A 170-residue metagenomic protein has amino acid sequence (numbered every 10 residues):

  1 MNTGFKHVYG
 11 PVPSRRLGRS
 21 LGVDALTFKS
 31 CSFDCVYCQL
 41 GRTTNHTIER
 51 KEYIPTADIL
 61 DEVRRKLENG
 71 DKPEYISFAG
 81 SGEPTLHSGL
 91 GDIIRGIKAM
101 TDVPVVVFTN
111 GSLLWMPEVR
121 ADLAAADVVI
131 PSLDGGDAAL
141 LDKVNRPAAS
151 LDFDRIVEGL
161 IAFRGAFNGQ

Functional and structural regions predicted by a protein language model:
M1-R19, S30, L60-D61, E68-N69: Auxiliary Fe-S-binding modules of radical SAM enzymes
R15-P55: Canonical Radical SAM [4Fe-4S] cluster-binding loop centered on the CxxxCxxC motif and its immediate flanking residues
G22-D24, Q39, Y75-A79, V106-F108 (+1 more regions): Short, conserved beta-strand segments within well-ordered enzyme catalytic domains that often line or immediately flank
C38-T43, K72-Y75, G136-L140, Q170: Short, basic/glycine-rich phosphate-binding loops at helix/coil junctions that contact nucleotide phosphates
G41-F78, D92: Conserved alpha-helical substructure of the radical SAM core
L67-P73, F78-G80, L86, I97 (+1 more regions): Glycine/small-residue-rich loop that forms an oxyanion/phosphate-binding "nest" at active or ligand-binding sites
T85-Q170: Conserved AdoMet/S-adenosylmethionine-binding subsite of the radical SAM
